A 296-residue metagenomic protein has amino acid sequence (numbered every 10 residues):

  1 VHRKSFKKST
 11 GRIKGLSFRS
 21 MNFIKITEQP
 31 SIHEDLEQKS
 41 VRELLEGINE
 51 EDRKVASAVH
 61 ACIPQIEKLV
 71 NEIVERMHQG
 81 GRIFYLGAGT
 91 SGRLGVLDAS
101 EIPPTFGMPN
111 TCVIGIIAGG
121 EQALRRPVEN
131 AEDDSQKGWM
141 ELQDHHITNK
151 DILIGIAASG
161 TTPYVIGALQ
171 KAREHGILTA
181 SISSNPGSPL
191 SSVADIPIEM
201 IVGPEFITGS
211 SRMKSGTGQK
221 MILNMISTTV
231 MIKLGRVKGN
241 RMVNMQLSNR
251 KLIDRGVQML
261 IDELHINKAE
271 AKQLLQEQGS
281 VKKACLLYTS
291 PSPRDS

Functional and structural regions predicted by a protein language model:
V1-S20, S292: N-terminal amphipathic/basic-hydrophobic helices that include classical n-h-c signal peptides and signal-anchor
S20-A58: Cofactor-/ligand-binding subdomain signature composed of acidic, glycine-rich, tryptophan-containing flexible loops
A61-E75: A short, well-structured juxtamembrane/interface segment
G81: Glycine-centered, small-residue-biased loops immediately flanking beta-strands in adenine/cofactor-binding cores
F84, A88-M221, V230-L234: Glycine-rich phosphate-binding loops that contact phosphosugars or nucleotide phosphates
T228-D262: Internal, active-site/partner-interface "lid" segment
A271-K272: Small-residue helix-packing motif on alpha-helices
Y288-D295: Conserved small/polar residues in nucleotide/adenosyl-binding loops
